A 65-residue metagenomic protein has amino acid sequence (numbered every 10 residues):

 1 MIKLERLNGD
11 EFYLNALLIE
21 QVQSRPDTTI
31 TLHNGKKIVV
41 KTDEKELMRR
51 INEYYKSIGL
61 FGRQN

Functional and structural regions predicted by a protein language model:
M1-Y13, L17-N65: Eukaryotic intrinsically disordered, low-complexity regulatory linkers and tails enriched in Ser/Thr/Pro
